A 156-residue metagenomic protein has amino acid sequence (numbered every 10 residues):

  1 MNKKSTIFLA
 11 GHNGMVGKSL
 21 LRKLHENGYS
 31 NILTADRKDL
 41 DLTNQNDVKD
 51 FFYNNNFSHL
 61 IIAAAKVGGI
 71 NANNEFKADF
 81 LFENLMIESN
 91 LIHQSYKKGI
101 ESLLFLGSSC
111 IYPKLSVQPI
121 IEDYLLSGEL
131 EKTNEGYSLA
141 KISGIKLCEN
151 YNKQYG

Functional and structural regions predicted by a protein language model:
K4-N27: N-terminal Rossmann NAD(P)H-binding glycine-rich loop of SDR-like oxidoreductase domains
A10, A35, L60-K66, L103-S109: SDR active-site strand-loop-helix element
R22-E26, Y53, H93-K97, E149-K153: Short, well-ordered alpha-helices that flank and scaffold nucleotide-derived cofactor binding pockets
H25, S30-F51: Adenosine-cofactor binding site in Rossmann-like domains, unifying the SAM/SAH pocket of S-adenosylmethionine-dependent
N44, H59, E83, I87-N90 (+3 more regions): Conserved cofactor-binding/catalytic machinery of classical short-chain dehydrogenase/reductase
N46-L85, K97: NAD(P)H-binding glycine-rich loop region in Rossmannoid oxidoreductase-like domains and their noncatalytic homologs
S89-N134: Conserved Rossmann-fold NAD(P)-dependent oxidoreductase catalytic core, especially the SDR/UDP-sugar
N90, K132-G156: Active-site Tyr-X1-5-Lys
